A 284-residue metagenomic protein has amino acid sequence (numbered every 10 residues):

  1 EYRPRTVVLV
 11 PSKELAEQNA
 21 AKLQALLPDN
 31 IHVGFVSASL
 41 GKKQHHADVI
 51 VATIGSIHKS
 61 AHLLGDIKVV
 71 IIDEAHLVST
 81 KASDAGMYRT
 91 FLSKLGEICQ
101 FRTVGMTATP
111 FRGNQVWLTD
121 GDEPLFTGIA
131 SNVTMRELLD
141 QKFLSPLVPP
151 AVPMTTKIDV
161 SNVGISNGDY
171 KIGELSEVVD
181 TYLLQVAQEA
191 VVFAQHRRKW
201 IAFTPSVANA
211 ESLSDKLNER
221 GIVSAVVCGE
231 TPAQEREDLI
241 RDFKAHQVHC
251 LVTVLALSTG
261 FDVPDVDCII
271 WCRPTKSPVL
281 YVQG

Functional and structural regions predicted by a protein language model:
Y2-A25, V207-A208: Conserved Walker A/P-loop ATP-binding site and its immediately adjacent core in helicase/helicase-like ATPase domains
E17, H32-H46, E211-D215, I222-L257: Conserved helicase ATPase core of P-loop NTP-dependent helicases/translocases
A25-H62: Inter-Walker segment of RecA-like/P-loop motor cores
V49-E74, V78-F91, T253-L255: Conserved RecA-like ASCE ATPase "motif II neighborhood" in helicase/translocase motors
I57-L63, K142, L251-I269, G284: SF2 helicase motor core recognition
L77-P149: Post-DEXD/H (motif II) to motif III coupling segment of the RecA-like Helicase ATP-binding lobe
T127-T204: Conserved interdomain linker/interface between the two RecA-like ATPase lobes of SF2 helicase motors
K276-G284: Conserved SF2 helicase motif VI
